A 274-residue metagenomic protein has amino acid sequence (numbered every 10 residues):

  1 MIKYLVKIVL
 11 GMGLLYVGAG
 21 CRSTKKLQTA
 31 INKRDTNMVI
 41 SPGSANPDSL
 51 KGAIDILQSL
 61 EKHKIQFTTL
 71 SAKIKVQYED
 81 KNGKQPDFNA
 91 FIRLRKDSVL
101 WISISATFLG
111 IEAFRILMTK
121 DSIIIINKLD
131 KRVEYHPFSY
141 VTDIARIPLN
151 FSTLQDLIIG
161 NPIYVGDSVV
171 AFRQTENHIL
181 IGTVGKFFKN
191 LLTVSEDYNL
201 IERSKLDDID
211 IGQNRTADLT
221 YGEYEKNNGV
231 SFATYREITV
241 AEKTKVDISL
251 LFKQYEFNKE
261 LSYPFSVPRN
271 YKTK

Functional and structural regions predicted by a protein language model:
K3-G11: Sec-dependent signal peptide recognition, specifically the positively charged N-region followed immediately by
V17-G20: C-terminal motif of bacterial Sec signal peptides marking the signal peptidase cleavage site
R22-A30, A171-K274: Gly/Pro-enriched, hydrophobic low-complexity segments that function as extracytoplasmic propeptides/linkers
R22-K75, K81-Q85, K272-K274: N-terminal leader/targeting segments and the immediate start of mature chains
K26, V99-F151: An acidic-aromatic
I56, K128-K189, S266-T273: Flexible, processing/modification-adjacent segments and terminal tails in exported/periplasmic/extracellular proteins
K62-L70, K81-P86, R93-S98, I116 (+2 more regions): Edge/loop elements at the starts and ends of beta-strands within beta-rich repeat scaffolds
